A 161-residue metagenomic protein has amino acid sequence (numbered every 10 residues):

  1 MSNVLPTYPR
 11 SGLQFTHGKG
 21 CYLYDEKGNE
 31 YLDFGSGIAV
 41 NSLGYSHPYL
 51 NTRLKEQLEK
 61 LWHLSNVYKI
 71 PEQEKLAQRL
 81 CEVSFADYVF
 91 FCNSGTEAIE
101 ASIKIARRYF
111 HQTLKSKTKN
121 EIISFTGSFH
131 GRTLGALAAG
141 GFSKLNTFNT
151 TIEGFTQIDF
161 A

Functional and structural regions predicted by a protein language model:
M1-Y88: N-terminal glycine-rich, Lys/His-bearing helix-loop that initiates the first secondary-structure elements of many
Q78-A161: PLP-dependent aspartate aminotransferase-fold enzymes
